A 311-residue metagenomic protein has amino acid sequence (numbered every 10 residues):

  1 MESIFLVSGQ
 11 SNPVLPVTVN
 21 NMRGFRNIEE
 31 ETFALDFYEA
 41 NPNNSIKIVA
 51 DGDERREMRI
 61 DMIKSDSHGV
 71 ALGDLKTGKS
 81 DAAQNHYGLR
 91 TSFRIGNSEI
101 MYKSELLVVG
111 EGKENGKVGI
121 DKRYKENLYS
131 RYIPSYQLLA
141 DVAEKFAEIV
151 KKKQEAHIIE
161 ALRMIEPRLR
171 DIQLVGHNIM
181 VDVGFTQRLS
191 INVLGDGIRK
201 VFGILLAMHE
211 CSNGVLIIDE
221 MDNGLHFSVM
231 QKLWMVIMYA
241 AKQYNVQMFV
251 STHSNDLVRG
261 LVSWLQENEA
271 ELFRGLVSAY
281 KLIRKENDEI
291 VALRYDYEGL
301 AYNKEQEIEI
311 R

Functional and structural regions predicted by a protein language model:
M1-V7: Pre-Walker A-like glycine/lysine-rich segment at the N-terminus of P-loop NTPase domains
V7-H209, V215, S278-R311: Phosphate-coordinating catalytic segments in nucleotide- and nucleic-acid-processing enzymes
S212-V215, N245-F249: Loop/turn-to-beta-strand initiation segments
D219-M221: Walker B catalytic acidic pair
K232-I237: Conserved hydrophobic alpha-helix in the ABC-type ATPase nucleotide-binding domain
S251-H253: H-loop/switch region of ABC-family ATPase nucleotide-binding domains
